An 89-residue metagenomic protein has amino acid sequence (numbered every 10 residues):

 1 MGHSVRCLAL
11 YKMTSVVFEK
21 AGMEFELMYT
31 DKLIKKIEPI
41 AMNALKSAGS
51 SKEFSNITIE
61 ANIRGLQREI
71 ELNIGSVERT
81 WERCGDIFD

Functional and structural regions predicted by a protein language model:
M1-K20: Immediate post-signal-peptide N-terminus of mature secreted/exported proteins
E19-L27: Surface-exposed patches in mature extracellular/periplasmic domains of secreted proteins
E26-D89: Compact alpha-helical subdomains of small soluble proteins
